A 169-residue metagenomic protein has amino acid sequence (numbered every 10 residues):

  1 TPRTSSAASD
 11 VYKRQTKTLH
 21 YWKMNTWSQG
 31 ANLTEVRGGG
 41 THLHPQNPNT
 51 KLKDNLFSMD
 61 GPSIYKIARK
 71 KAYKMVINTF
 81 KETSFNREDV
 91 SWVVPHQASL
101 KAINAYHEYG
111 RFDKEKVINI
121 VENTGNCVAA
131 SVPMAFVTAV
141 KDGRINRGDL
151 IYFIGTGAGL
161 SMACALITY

Functional and structural regions predicted by a protein language model:
T1-A8, Y12: Single conserved hydrophobic/aromatic residue that forms the stacking wall/gate of nucleotide- or nucleobase-binding
S9, Y21, L33, C164-L166: Conserved hydrophobic/aromatic beta-strand scaffold that supports enzyme active sites
D10, K23, F153-G157: Short beta-strand segments
R14-T18: Short helix-loop capping/hinge motifs at secondary-structure junctions, enriched in acidic/polar residues
L19-K51: Mobile, glycine-enriched helix-loop/loop "lid" segments at the mouths of ligand-binding/catalytic clefts that gate
G39-S91, K101-R111, A135, A139 (+1 more regions): Conserved active-site "lid/cap" helical segment
R69, Y73, S91-Y169: Claisen-condensing/thiolase-fold acyl-transfer catalytic domains that form or cleave C-C bonds in fatty acid
